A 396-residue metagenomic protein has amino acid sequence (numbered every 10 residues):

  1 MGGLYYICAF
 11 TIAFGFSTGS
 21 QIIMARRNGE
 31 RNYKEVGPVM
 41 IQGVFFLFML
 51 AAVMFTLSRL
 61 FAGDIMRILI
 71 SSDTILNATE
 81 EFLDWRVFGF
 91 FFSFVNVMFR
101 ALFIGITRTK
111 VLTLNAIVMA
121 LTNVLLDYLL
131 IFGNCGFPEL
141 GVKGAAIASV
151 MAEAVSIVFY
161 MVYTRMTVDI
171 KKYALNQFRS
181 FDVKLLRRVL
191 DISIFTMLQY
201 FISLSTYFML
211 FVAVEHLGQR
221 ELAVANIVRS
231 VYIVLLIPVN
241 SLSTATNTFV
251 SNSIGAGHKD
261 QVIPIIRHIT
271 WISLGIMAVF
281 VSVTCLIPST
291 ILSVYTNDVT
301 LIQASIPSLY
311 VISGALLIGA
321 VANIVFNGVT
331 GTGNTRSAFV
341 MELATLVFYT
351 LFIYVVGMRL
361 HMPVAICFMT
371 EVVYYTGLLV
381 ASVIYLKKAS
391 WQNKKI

Functional and structural regions predicted by a protein language model:
M1-T56, S93-T107, V111-L112, V224-P288 (+1 more regions): Small-residue-rich hydrophobic transmembrane alpha-helices
A9-A13, V53, L57, V87 (+14 more regions): Residue-level hotspots within pore-lining transmembrane alpha-helices of multi-pass secondary transporters
F14-S17, Q21, R86-G105, L112-N123 (+5 more regions): Short runs within selected transmembrane alpha-helices of multi-pass transporters and secretion channels
M24-G89, F137-I194, V250-A315, V356-I396: Short alpha-helical transmembrane segments in multi-pass integral membrane proteins
A62-I65, L126, I194, S205-G218 (+3 more regions): Hydrophobic/aromatic end-of-helix segments at the C-terminal termini of transmembrane alpha-helices
S72, R108-T109, G218, D298 (+2 more regions): Short loop-to-helix capping motifs
W85, M119, A152-S156, Y160 (+3 more regions): Transmembrane helical elements of multi-pass membrane transporters/channels
L126-F132: Short, solvent-exposed hinge/capping segments at secondary-structure junctions
